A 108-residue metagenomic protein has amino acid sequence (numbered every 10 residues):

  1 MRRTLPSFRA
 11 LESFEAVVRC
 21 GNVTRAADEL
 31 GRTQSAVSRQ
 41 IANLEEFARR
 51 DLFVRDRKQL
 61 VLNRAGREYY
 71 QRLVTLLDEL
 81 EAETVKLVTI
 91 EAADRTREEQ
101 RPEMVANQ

Functional and structural regions predicted by a protein language model:
A10-V17, Y69: Short alpha-helical "packing" element that flanks the helix-turn-helix/winged-helix DNA-binding module
A16-G31: Short helix-boundary/capping micro-motifs
N22-V23, I41, R55: Helix-turn-helix DNA-binding elements, focusing on the entry/boundary residues of the two helices that contact DNA
D28, E46, R67: Alpha-helical residues within the helix-turn-helix
E45-L62: A short LG(V/I)-centered, amphipathic sequence patch enriched for acidic residue(s) preceding the LG motif
F47-A48, Y69-E91: Alpha-helical linker/hinge and terminal dimerization helices associated with HTH transcriptional regulators
L87-Q108: Interdomain hinge and pocket-entrance segments immediately C-terminal to HTH DNA-binding domains
